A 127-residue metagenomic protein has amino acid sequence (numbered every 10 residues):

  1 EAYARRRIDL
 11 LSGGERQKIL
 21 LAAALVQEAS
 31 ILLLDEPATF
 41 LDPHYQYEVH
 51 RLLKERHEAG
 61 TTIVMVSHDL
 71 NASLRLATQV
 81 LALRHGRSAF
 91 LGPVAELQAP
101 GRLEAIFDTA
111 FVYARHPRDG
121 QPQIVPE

Functional and structural regions predicted by a protein language model:
R7-L11: Conserved ABC ATPase signature
L32-D35: Catalytic Walker B motif of ABC-type/P-loop ATPase nucleotide-binding domains
Y47-A59: Helical segment within the ABC ATPase nucleotide-binding domain
S67-H68: H-loop/switch region of ABC-family ATPase nucleotide-binding domains
S73-R75: A short, surface-exposed alpha-helical micro-motif characterized by mixed small hydrophobic and charged/polar residues
I106-E127: ABC ATPase nucleotide-binding domains
